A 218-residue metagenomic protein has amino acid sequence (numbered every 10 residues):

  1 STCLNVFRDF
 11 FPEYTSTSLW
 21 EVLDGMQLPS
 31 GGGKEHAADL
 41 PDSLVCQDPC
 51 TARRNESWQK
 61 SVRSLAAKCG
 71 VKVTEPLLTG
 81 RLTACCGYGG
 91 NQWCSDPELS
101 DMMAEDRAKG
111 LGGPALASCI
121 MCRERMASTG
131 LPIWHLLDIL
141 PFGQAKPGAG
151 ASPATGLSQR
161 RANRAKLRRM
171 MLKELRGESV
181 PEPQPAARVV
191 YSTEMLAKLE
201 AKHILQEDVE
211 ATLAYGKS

Functional and structural regions predicted by a protein language model:
S1-E182: Iron-sulfur cluster-binding electron-transfer modules in prokaryotic oxidoreductases
P181-S218: Compact soluble domain cores
